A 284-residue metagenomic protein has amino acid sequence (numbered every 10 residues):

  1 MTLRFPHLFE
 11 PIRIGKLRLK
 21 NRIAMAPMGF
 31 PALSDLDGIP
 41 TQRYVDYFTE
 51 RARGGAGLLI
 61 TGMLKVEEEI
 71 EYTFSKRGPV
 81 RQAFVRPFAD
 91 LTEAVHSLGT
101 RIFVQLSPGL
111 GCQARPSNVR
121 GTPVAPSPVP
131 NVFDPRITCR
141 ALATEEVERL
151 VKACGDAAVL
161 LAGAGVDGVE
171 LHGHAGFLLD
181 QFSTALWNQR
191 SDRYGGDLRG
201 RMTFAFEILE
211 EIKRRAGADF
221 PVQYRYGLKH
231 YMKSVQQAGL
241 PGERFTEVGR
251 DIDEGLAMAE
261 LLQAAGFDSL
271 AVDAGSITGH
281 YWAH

Functional and structural regions predicted by a protein language model:
M1-H284: Flavin-dependent oxidoreductase catalytic cores
